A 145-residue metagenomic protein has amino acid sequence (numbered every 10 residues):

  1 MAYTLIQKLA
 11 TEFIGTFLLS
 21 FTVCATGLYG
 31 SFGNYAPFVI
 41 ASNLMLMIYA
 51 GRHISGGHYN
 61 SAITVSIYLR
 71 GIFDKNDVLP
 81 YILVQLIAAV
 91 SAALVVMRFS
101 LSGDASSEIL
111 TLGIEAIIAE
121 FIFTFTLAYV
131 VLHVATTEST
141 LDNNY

Functional and structural regions predicted by a protein language model:
M1-Y145: Membrane-interface helix-loop junctions and terminal tails of multi-pass membrane proteins
